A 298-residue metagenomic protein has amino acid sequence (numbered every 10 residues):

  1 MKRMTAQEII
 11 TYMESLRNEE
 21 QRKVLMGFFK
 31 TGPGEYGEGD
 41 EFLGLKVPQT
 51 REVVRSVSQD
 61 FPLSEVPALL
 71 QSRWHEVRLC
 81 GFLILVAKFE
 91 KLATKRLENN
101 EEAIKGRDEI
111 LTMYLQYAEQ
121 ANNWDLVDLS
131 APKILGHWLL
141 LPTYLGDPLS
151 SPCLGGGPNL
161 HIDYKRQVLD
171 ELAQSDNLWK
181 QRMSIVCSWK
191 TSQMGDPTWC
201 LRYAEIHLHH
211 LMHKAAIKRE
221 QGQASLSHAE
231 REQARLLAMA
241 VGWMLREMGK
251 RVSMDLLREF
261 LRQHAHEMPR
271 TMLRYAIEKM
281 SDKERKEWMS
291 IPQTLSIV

Functional and structural regions predicted by a protein language model:
M1-V298: Alpha-helical scaffold domains
